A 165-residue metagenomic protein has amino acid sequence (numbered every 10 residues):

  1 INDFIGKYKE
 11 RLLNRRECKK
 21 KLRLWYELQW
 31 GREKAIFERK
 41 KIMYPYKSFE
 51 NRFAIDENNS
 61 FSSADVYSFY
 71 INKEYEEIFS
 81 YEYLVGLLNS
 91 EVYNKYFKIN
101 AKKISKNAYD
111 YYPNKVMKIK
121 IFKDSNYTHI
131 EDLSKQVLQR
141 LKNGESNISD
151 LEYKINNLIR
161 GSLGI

Functional and structural regions predicted by a protein language model:
I1-T128: Polybasic, glycine- and aromatic-enriched phosphate-binding surface used to engage nucleic acids
K123-I165: Non-catalytic DNA-recognition/assembly elements of restriction-modification systems
